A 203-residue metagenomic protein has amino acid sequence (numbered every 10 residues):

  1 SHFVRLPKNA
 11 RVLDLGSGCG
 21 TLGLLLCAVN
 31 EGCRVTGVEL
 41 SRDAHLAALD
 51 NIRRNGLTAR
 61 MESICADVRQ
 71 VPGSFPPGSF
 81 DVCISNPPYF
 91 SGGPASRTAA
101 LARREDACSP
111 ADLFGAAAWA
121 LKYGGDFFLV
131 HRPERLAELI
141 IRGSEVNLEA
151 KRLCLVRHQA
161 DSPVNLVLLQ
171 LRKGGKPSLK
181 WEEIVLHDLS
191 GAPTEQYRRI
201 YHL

Functional and structural regions predicted by a protein language model:
N9-G16: Conserved class I S-adenosyl-L-methionine
C19-G32: Conserved SAM-binding loop of SAM-dependent methyltransferases across substrates and taxa, primarily the Class I
R34-E39: Conserved SAM-binding motif I beta-strand of class I
L49-F75: S-adenosyl-L-methionine
G73-C83: A short acidic, Gly/Pro-enriched loop at the edge of an enzyme's catalytic core that lines a small-molecule cofactor
P87-A116: Mobile active-site "lid"/loop adjacent to the S-adenosyl-L-methionine
S109-V164, L168: Conserved Class I SAM-dependent methyltransferase catalytic core
D161-L203: SAM/dcSAM-binding transferase cores
